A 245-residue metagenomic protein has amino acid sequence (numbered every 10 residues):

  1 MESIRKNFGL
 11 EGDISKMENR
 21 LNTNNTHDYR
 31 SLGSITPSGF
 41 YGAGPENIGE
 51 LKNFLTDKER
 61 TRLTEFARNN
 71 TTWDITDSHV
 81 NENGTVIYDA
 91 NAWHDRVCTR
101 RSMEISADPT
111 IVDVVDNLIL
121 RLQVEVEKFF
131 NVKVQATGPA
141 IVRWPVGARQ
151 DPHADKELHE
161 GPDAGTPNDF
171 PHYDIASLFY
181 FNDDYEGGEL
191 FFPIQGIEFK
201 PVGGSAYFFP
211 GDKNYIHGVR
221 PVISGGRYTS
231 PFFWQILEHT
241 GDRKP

Functional and structural regions predicted by a protein language model:
S3-I4, E11-F130: Non-heme Fe(II)/2-oxoglutarate
N7, D163-G165, D169-Y173, D184-P245: Catalytic core of Fe(II)/2-oxoglutarate
L55, A67, K156, F181 (+1 more regions): Short beta-strand segments enriched in hydrophobic/aromatic residues within well-folded beta-rich domains
N69, V146-G147, Y180-D184, D212-K213: Glycine-rich, acidic and aromatic/proline-enriched surface loops and short helix-turn segments that act as binding
F130-A140: A short coil-to-beta-strand element that immediately follows conserved catalytic motifs
V142-F170: Conserved short histidine dyad/triad with adjacent acidic residue
Y173-F179: Short, well-structured beta-strand
